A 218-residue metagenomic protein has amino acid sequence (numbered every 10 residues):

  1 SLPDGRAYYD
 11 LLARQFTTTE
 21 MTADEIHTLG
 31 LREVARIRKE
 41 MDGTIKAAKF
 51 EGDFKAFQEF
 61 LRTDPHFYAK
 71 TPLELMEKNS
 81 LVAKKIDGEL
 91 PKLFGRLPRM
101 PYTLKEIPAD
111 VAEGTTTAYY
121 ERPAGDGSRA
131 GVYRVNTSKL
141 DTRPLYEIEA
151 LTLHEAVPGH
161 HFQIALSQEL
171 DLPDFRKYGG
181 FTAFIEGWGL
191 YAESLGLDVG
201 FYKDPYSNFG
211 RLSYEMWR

Functional and structural regions predicted by a protein language model:
S1-R218: N-terminal maturation segment of proteins
